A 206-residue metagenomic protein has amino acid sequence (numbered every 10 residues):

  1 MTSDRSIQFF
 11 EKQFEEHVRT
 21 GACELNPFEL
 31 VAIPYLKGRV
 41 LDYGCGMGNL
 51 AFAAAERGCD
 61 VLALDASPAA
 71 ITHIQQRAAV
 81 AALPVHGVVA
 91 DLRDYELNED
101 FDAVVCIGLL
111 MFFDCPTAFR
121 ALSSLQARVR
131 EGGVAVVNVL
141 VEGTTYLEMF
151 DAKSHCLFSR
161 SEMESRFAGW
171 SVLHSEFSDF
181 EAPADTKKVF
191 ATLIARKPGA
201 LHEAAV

Functional and structural regions predicted by a protein language model:
M1-K37, G46-V85, V89-E96, F113-R120 (+2 more regions): Class I (Rossmann-like) S-adenosyl-L-methionine-dependent methyltransferase catalytic domain, capturing the SAM-binding
G38, D102: Conserved acidic residues
Y43: Conserved beta-strand/loop positions that form the S-adenosyl-L-methionine
E99: Active-site charged/polar residues at nucleotide-handling catalytic sites that mediate phosphoryl, nucleotidyl
V105: A conserved beta-strand element that flanks and buttresses the S-adenosyl-L-methionine
G108-L109: Short catalytic micro-motifs in class I SAM-dependent methyltransferases
